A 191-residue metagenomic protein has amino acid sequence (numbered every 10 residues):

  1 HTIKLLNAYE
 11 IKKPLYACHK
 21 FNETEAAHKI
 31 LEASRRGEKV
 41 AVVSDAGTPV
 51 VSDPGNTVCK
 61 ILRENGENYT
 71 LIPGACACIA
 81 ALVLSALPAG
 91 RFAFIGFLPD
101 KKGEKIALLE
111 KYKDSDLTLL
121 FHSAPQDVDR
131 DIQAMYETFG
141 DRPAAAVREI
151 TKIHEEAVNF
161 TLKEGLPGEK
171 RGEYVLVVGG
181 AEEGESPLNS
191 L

Functional and structural regions predicted by a protein language model:
H1-T70, A80: Class I S-adenosyl-L-methionine
E10-K13, E32-S34, V58-K60, S85-G90 (+2 more regions): Short, hinge-like loop/turn segments at secondary-structure boundaries
K12-H19, Y69-T70, A89-G96, D141-V147: Short hydrophobic/aromatic-enriched beta-strand-loop microsegments
A17-T24, A75, G96-K101, E149-K152: Short, acidic/turn-prone active-site loops that include or flank metal/cofactor- and phosphate-binding residues
C18-H19, V43, L71-P73, G96-F97 (+1 more regions): Small/polar loops that bind or transfer phosphate-bearing groups
H28, D53, A81-L84, K105-A107 (+3 more regions): Short, well-ordered secondary-structure micro-motifs
E38-K39, L117-L191: A contiguous loop/helix-start segment that scaffolds small-molecule binding in enzyme catalytic cores
T57-S115: Class I SAM-dependent methyltransferase SAM-binding "motif I" and its flanking Rossmann-like core
